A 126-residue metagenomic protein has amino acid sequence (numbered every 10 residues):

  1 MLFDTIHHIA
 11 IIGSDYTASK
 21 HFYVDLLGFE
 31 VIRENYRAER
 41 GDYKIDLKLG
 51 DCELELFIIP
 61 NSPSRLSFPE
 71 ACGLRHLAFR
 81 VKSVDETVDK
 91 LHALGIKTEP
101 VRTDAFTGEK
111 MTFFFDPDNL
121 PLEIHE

Functional and structural regions predicted by a protein language model:
M1-A18, L74-L77: N-terminal beta-strand motif that seeds the catalytic metal site of vicinal oxygen chelate
M1-L2, D46-K48, V88-E126: Vicinal oxygen chelate
I11-E53: Core segments of cupin and vicinal oxygen chelate
T17-H21, D25, K82-A93, K97: Replace "anionic and nucleotidyl ligands
I32-E34, R40-D42, L56, N61-S67 (+1 more regions): A short, acidic/glycine-rich surface segment
G50-L54, N61-P63, V84: Short, charged/polar surface micro-motifs in flexible loops or helix N-caps
E70-D85: Mid-chain, well-packed structural core segment of small domains
